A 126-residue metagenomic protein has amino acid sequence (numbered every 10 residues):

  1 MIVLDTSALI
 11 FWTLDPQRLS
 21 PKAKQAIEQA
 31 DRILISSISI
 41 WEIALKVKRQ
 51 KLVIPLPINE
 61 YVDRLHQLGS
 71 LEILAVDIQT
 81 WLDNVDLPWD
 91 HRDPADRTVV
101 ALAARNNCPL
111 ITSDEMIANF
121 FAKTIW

Functional and structural regions predicted by a protein language model:
M1-I35, R49-R64, N106, E115-N119: Short, well-structured N-terminal submotif of metal-dependent ribonuclease cores
I2, S20-A23, S39-E42, D77-T80: A short alpha-helix capping/helix-coil boundary motif
T6-S7, I43, N84, A103: Generic structural signal for small/hydrophobic residues in well-ordered secondary structure, especially within
A8, S39-I40, T80, V99 (+1 more regions): Alpha-helix capping/helix-boundary segments
F11-W12, W41, W126: Signature tryptophan residues that serve as conserved aromatic anchors
V53-L56, L68-S113, T124: Active-site neighborhoods of divalent-metal-dependent phosphate/nucleic-acid chemistry enzymes
A118, K123-W126: Basic, glycine-rich
